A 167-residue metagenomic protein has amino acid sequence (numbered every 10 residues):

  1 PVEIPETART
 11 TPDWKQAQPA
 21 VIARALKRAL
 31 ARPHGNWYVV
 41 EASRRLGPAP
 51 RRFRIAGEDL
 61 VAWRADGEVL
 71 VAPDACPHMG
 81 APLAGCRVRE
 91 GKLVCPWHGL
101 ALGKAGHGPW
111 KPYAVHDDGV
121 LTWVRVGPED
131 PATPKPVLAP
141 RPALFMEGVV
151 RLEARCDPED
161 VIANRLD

Functional and structural regions predicted by a protein language model:
V2-A42, A114-D118, V124-P140, L144-M146: Replace "small metal-dependent catalytic modules" with "small catalytic or cofactor-binding modules
E41-A139: Rieske [2Fe-2S] iron-sulfur-binding domain
D74, D130-D167: C-terminal catalytic domain of Rieske-type non-heme iron oxygenases
